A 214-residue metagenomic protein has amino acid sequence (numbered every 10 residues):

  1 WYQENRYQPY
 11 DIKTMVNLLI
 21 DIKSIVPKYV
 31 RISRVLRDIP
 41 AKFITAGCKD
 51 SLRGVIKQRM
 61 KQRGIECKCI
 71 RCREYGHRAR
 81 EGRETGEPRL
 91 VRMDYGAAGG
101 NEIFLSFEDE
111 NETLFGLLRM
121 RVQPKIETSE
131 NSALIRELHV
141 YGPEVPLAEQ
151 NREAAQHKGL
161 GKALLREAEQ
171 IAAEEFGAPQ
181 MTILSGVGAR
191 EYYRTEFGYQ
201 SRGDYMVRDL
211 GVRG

Functional and structural regions predicted by a protein language model:
W1-S129, R136, A148-Q156: C-terminal scaffold of the Radical SAM
E137-E144, V187: Short, small-residue-rich loop/turn micro-motifs
N151-I171: Conserved acetyl-CoA-binding loop-helix of GNAT-fold acetyltransferases
Q170-S185: Conserved GNAT acetyl-CoA-binding A-motif
S185-R208: Conserved active-site alpha-helix within GNAT-family acetyltransferase domains
V212-G214: Short, basic, low-complexity termini and linkers enriched in Ser/Thr/Gly/Pro that act as targeting/leader peptides
